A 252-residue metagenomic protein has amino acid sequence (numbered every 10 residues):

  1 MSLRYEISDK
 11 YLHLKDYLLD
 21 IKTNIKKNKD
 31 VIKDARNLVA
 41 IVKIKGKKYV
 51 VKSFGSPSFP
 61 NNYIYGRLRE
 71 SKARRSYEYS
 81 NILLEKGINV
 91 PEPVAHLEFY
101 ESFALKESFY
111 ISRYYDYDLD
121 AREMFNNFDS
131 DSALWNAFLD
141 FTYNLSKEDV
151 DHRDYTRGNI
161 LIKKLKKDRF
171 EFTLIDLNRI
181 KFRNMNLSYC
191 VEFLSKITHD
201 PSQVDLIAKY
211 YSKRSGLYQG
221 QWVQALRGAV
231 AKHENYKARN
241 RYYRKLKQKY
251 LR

Functional and structural regions predicted by a protein language model:
M1-K29, E234, Y242-K249: Juxta-kinase regulatory segment immediately upstream of eukaryotic protein kinase catalytic domains
L19-D118, K147-E148: Conserved ATP-binding subdomain of kinase catalytic cores across diverse folds
V39-V42, D140-F182: Active-site acidic catalytic loop and adjacent metal/ATP-binding pocket of ATP-dependent phosphoryl transfer enzymes
P60-G66, R122-N126, N184-C190: Short acidic, glycine/proline-rich loop/turn micro-motifs
A73, Y79-N89, R122-G158: Conserved kinase catalytic-core helix
P91-E92, L97-E107, K163-K166, F172 (+2 more regions): A cross-family kinase active-site recognition segment
Y114-D116, L165-K167, S202: Short loop segments at secondary-structure junctions
F170-L251: C-lobe/activation-segment region of protein kinase-like
